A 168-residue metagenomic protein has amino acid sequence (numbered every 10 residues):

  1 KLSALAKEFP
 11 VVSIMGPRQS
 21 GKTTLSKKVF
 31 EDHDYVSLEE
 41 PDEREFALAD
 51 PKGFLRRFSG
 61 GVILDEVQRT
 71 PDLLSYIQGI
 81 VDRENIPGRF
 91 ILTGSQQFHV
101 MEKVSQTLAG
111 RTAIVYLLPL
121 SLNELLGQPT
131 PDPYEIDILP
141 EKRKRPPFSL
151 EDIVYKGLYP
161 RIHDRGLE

Functional and structural regions predicted by a protein language model:
K1-E168: Phosphate-binding site recognition
